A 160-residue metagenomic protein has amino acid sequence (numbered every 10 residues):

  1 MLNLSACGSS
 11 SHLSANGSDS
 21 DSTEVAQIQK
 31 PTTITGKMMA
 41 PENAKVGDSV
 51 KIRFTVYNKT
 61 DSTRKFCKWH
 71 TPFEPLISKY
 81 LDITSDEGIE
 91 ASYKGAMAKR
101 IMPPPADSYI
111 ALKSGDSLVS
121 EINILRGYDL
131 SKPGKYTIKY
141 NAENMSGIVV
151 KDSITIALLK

Functional and structural regions predicted by a protein language model:
L4-A6: C-terminal motif of bacterial Sec signal peptides marking the signal peptidase cleavage site
G8-S10: Bacterial signal peptide processing site
A15-K45: Low-complexity, acidic Ser/Thr/Pro/Gly-rich terminal tails and inter-domain linkers that flank the onset of structured
P41-E42, A106-L112, L125-Y128: Beta-strand-rich interaction surfaces with strong enrichment in secreted/lumenal proteins
V50, I110-N123: Short Pro-Gly-centered flexible turn/kink motifs
V56-T60: Asparagine-centered strand-capping/turn motif at beta-strand->loop junctions
F66-D107, A111: The feature marks short-to-medium sequence segments in extracytoplasmic or secretory-pathway proteins
Y128-K160: Terminal connector regions
